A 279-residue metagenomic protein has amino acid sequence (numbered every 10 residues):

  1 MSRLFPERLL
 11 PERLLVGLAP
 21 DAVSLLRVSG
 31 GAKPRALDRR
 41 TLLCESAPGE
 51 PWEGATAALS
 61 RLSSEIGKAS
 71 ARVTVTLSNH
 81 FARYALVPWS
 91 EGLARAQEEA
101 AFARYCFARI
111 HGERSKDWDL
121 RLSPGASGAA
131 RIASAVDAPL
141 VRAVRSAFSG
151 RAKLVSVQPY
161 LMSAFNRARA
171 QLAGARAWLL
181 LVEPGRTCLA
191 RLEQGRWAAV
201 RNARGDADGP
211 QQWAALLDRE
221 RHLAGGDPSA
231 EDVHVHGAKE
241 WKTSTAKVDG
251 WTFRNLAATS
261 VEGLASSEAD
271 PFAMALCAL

Functional and structural regions predicted by a protein language model:
M1-L279: Hydrophobic/aromatic-enriched cytosolic interaction surfaces used to assemble or bind macromolecules
